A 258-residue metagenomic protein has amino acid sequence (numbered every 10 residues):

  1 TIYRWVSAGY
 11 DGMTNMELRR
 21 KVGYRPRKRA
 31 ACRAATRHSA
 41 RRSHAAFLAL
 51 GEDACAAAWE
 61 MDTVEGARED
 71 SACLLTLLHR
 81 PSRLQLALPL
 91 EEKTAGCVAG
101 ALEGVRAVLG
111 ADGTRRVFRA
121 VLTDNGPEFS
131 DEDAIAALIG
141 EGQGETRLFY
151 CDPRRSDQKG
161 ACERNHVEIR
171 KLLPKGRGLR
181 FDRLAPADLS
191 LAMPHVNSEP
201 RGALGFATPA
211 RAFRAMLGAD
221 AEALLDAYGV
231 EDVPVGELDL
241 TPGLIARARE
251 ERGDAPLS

Functional and structural regions predicted by a protein language model:
T1-G51: Basic, flexible linker segments flanking DNA-binding modules in nucleic acid-interacting mobile-element proteins
I2, D62, R83, L102 (+4 more regions): Mobile genetic element proteins and their domesticated derivatives, centered on retroelements and DNA transposons
G51-L86: An active-site-proximal beta-strand-loop segment
A67-D70, A87-D112: Active-site beta-loop-alpha junctions of metal-dependent nucleic acid enzymes, especially the RNase H-like/DDE
R83-L88, Y150, K175-R177: Short small-residue beta-strand/loop micro-motif enriched in glycine and branched aliphatics
D112-V117, Q143-E145: Short helix-terminating capping/connector loops at secondary-structure junctions
T123-N125, S130-I139, R147-L173, D182-P194: RNase H-like two-metal-ion nuclease catalytic core shared by retroviral integrases and related mobile-element nucleases
D133, K175-S258: C-terminal domain-tail junction helix/linker
